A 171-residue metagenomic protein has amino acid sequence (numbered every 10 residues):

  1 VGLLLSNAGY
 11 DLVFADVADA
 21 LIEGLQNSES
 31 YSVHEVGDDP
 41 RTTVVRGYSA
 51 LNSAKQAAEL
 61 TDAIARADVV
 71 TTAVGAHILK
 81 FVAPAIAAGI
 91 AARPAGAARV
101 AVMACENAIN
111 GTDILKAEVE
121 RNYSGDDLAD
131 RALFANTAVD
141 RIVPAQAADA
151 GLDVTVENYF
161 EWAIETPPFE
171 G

Functional and structural regions predicted by a protein language model:
G2-T61, R66-A67, T71-V74, I78-G171: Substrate/ligand-engaging "lid" and interaction regions
